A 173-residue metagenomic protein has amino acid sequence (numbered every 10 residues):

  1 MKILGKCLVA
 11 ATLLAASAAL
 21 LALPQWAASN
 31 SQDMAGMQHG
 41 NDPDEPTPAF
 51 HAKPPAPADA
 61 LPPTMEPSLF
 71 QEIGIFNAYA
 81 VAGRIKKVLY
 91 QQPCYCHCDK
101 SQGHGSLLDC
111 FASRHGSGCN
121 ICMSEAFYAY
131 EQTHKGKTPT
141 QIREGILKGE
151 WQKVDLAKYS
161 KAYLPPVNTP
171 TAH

Functional and structural regions predicted by a protein language model:
K2-T12: Bacterial N-terminal signal peptides that target proteins for export
A11-L20: Core hydrophobic alpha-helical transmembrane segments of single-pass membrane proteins
L21-Y128, H134-H173: Intrinsically disordered, low-complexity terminal tails/loops enriched in metal-binding residues
